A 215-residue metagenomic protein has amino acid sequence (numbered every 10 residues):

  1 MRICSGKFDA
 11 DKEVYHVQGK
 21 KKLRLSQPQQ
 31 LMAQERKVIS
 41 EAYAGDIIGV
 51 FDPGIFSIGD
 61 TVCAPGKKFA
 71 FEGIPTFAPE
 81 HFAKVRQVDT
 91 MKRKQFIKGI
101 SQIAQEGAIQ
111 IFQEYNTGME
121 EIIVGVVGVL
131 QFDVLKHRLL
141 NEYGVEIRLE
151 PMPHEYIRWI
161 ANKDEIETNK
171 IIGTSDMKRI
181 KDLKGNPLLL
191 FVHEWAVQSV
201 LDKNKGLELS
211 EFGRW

Functional and structural regions predicted by a protein language model:
M1-A83, I97-K98, N116-T117, E121 (+4 more regions): Conserved nucleotide-binding/hydrolysis modules and their immediate coupling elements across P-loop/ASCE NTPase motors
F69-N186, L190, V197: Charged, conformationally dynamic linker/hinge segments that couple catalytic or nucleotide-dependent chemistry
G144, G213-W215: Structural alpha-beta junctions
